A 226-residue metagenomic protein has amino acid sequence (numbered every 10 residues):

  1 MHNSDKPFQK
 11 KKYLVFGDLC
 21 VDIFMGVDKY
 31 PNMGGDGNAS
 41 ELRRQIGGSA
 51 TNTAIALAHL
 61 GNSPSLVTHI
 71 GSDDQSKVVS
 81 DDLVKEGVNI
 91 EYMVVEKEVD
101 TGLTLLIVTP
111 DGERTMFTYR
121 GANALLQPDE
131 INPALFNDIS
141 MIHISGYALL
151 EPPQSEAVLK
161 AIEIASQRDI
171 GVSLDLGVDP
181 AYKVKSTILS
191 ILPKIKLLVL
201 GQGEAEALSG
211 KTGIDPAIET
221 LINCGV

Functional and structural regions predicted by a protein language model:
M1-H69, D74-S80, V84-V88, I164: Glycine-rich phosphate/adenosyl-contacting loop at the front of the ribokinase-like
L14-V15, M141-H143, S173, V199: Structural motif
L19, Y147, L176: Active-site metal-binding loops of divalent metal-dependent hydrolases
V67-S72, E91-D100, G177, T220-I222: Beta-strand->loop->alpha-helix junctions that form or flank phosphate-binding loops in nucleotide-handling enzymes
V95, L106-P152: Conserved phosphate-binding/catalytic loop of the ribokinase/pfkB sugar-kinase fold
L149-E156, L208-G210: Glycine/threonine-rich flexible loop motifs
S166-G171, D179-V226: Conserved phosphate/ATP/ADP-binding segment of small-molecule kinases
